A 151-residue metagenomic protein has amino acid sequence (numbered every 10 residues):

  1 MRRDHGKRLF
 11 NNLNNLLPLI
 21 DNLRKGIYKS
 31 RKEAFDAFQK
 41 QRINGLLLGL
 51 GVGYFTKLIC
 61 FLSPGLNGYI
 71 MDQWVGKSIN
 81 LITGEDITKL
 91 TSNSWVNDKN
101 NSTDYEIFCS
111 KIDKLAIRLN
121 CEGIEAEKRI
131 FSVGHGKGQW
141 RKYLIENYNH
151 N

Functional and structural regions predicted by a protein language model:
M1-L50: Helix-hairpin-helix/helix-loop-helix acidic hairpins
M1-N11, C60, P64, Y143-N147: Structure-specific DNA junction-binding interface
A37-N80: Catalytic DNA-binding helix-loop module of base-excision-repair DNA glycosylases/AP lyases
G65-N151: C-terminal accessory module of base-excision DNA glycosylases/AP lyases that mediates lesion recognition and DNA
